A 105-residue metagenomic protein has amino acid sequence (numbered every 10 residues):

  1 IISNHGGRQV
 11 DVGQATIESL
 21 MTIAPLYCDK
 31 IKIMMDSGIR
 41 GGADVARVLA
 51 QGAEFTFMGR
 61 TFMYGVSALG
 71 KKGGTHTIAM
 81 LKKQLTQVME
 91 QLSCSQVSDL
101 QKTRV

Functional and structural regions predicted by a protein language model:
I2-V12, M63-V66: Glycine-rich, proline-tolerant flexible connector loops at the mouths of alpha/beta enzymes
A15-V105: Alpha/beta catalytic cores of nucleotide-metabolism and tRNA/nucleoside-modifying enzymes
